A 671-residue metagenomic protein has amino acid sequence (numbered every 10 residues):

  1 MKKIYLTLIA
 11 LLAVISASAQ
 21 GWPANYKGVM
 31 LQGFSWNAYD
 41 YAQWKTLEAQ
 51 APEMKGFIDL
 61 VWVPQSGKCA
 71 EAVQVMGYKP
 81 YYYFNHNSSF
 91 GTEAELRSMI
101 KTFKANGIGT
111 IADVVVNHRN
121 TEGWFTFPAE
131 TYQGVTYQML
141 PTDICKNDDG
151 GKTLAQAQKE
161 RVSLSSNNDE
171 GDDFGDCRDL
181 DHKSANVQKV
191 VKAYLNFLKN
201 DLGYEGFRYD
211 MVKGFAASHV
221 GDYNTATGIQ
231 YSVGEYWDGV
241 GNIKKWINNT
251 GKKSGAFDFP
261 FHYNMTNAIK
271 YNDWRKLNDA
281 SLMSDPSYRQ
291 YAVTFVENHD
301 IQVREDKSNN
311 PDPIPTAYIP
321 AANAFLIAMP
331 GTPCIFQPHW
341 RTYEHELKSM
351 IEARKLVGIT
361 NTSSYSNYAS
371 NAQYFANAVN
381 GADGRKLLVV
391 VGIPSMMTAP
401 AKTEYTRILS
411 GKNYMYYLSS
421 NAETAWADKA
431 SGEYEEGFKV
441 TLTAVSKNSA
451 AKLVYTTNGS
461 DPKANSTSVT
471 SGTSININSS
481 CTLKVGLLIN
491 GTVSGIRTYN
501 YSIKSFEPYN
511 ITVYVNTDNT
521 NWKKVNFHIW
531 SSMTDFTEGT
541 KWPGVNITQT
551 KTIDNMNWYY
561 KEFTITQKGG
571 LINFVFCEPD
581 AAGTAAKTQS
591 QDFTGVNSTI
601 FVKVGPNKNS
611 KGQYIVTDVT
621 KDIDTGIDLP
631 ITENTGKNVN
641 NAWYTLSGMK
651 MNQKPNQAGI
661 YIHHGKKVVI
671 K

Functional and structural regions predicted by a protein language model:
A10-S18: Hydrophobic h-region of N-terminal signal peptides that target proteins for export in Gram-negative bacteria
I15, T625-K671: C-terminal outer-membrane/trafficking sorting elements
G21-W36, T46-K55, Q65-G67, A72-K79 (+6 more regions): Active-site-proximal helices and loops of the catalytic beta/alpha 8
Y26, C69-K101, T131-D181: Aromatic- and acidic-residue-enriched carbohydrate-binding clefts of CAZyme catalytic domains
P330, I393-S395, A422, A444-K452 (+3 more regions): Short proline/glycine-enriched turn/loop motifs at strand-loop junctions of beta-rich domains
N421-E507: Short, compositionally stereotyped local motifs that mark structural "simplifiers"
D461-G472, N519-Q567, P579-S590: Aromatic-rich carbohydrate-binding modules that target alpha-glucans
L487-I489, E578, H663: Conserved structural position at the C-terminal beta-strand of extracellular beta-sandwich adhesion modules
